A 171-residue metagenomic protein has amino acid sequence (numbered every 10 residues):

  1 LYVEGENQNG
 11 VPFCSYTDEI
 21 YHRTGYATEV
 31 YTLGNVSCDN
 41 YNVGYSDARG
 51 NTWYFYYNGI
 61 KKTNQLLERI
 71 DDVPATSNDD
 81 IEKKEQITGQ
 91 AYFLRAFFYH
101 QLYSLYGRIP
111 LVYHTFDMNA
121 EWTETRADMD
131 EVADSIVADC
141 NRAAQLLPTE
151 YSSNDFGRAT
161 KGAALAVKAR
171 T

Functional and structural regions predicted by a protein language model:
L1-H22, D39, E82, I87 (+1 more regions): Acidic, glycine-rich segments characteristic of secretory precursors and extracytoplasmic regions
G5-N7, L102-L111: Proline-centered turn/helix-capping motifs that create local helix->coil transitions or kinks
G5-N9, A120-T125: An N-terminal domain-start capping segment
Y26-Y106, E121-T123, A127-V132, C140-F156: Conserved, well-structured interaction surfaces
Y92, L165-T171: TPR/Sel1-like alpha-solenoid repeat signature
T115-M118: Short edge-strand/loop segments of extracellular domains
G157-V167: Amphipathic alpha-helical protein-interaction segments enriched in hydrophobic
